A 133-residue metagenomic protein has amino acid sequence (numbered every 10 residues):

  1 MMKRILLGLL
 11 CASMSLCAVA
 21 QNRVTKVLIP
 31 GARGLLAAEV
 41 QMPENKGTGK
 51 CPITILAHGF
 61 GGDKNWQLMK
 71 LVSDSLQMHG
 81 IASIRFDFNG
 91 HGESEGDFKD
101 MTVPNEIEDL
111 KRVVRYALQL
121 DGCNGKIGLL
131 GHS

Functional and structural regions predicted by a protein language model:
M1-I5: Positively charged n-region of N-terminal signal peptides that target proteins for export
L10-V19: Hydrophobic h-region of N-terminal signal peptides that target proteins for export in Gram-negative bacteria
A20-G49: N-terminal cap/lid segment of alpha/beta-hydrolase-fold proteins
G49-G59: Short beta-strand element of the alpha/beta-hydrolase
G61-S73, F88: The serine-hydrolase catalytic nucleophile loop
L68, D100-D121: Alpha/beta-hydrolase active-site loop
S73-E95: Conserved alpha/beta-hydrolase
D121-S133: Alpha/beta-hydrolase fold nucleophile elbow
